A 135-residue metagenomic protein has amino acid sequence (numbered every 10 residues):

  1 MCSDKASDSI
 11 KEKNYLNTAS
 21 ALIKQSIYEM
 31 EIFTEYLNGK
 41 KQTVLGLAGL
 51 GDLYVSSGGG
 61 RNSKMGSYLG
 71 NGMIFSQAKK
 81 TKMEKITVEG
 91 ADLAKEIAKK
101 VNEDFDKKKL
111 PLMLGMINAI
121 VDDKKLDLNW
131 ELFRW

Functional and structural regions predicted by a protein language model:
M1-A19: Rossmann-fold dinucleotide-binding core
N17-S20, K24-I27, E35-W135: NAD(P)-dependent Rossmann-like dehydrogenase/reductase catalytic/cofactor-binding core
